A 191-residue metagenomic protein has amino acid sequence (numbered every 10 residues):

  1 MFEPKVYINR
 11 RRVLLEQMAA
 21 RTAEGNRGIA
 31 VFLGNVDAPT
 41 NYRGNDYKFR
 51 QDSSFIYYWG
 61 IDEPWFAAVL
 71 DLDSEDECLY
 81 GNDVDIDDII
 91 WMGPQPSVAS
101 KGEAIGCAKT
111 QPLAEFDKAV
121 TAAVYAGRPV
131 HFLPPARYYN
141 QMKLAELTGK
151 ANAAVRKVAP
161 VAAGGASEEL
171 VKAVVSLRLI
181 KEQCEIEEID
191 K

Functional and structural regions predicted by a protein language model:
M1-K191: A composition/biophysics-driven feature that prefers long, compositionally simple stretches
